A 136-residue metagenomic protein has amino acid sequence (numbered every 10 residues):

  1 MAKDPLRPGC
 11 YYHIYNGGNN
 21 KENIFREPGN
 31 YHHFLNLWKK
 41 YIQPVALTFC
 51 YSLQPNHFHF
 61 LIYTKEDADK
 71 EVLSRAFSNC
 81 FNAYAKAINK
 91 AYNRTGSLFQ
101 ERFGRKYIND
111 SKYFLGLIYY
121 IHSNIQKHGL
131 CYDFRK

Functional and structural regions predicted by a protein language model:
M1-K136: Short catalytic/metal-binding and nucleic-acid-binding patches
